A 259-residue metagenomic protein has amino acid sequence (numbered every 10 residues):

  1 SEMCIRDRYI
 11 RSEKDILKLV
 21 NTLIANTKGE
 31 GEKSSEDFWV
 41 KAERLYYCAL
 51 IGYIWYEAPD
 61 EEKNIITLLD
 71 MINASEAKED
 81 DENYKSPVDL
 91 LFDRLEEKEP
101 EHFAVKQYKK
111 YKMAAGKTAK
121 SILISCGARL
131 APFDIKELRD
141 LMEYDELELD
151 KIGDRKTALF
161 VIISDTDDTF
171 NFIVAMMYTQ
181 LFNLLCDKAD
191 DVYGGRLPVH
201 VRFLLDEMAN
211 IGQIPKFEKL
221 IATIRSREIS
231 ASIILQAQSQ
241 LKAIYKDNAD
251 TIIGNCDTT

Functional and structural regions predicted by a protein language model:
S1-I229, I244: P-loop NTPase motor domains
I221-T259: Conserved ATP-driven motor cores of ASCE-family P-loop NTPases powering translocation/secretion/packaging/pilus
